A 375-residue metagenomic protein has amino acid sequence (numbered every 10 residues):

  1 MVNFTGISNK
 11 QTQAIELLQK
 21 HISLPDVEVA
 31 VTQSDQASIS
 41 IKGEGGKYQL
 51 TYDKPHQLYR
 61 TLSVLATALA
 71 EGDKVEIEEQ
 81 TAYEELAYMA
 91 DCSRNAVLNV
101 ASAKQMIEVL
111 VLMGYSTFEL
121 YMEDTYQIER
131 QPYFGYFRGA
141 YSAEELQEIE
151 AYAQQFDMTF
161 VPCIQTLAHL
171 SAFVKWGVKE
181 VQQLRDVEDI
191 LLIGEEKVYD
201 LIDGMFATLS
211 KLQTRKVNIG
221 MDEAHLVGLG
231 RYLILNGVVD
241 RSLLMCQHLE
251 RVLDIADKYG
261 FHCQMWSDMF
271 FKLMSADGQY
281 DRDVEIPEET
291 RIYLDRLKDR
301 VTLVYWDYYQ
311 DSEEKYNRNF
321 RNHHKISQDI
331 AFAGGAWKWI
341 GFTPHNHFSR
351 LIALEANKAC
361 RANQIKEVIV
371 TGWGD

Functional and structural regions predicted by a protein language model:
V2-P25, T67, E108, E148-A151 (+4 more regions): Substrate-binding groove of N-acetylhexosamine-processing glycoside hydrolases
F4-T81: Carboxylate-rich, divalent-cation-coordinating active-site regions
T5, V29, A90, D189-L191 (+1 more regions): Residue-level marker of intrinsically disordered, low-complexity segments enriched for small/polar residues
V31-A37, T125, F271, D375: Short active-site-proximal "capping" loops at secondary-structure junctions
D35-I41, G228-L229, M274-D277, F342-P344: Short, solvent-exposed polar/charged micro-motifs at secondary-structure junctions
Q36, G45, Y83-E85, K298 (+2 more regions): Sequence-level motif detector for i,i+2 pairs with an aromatic at +2
K47-D257, Q264, A331-G334, N346: Feature activates predominantly on carbohydrate-active enzymes
